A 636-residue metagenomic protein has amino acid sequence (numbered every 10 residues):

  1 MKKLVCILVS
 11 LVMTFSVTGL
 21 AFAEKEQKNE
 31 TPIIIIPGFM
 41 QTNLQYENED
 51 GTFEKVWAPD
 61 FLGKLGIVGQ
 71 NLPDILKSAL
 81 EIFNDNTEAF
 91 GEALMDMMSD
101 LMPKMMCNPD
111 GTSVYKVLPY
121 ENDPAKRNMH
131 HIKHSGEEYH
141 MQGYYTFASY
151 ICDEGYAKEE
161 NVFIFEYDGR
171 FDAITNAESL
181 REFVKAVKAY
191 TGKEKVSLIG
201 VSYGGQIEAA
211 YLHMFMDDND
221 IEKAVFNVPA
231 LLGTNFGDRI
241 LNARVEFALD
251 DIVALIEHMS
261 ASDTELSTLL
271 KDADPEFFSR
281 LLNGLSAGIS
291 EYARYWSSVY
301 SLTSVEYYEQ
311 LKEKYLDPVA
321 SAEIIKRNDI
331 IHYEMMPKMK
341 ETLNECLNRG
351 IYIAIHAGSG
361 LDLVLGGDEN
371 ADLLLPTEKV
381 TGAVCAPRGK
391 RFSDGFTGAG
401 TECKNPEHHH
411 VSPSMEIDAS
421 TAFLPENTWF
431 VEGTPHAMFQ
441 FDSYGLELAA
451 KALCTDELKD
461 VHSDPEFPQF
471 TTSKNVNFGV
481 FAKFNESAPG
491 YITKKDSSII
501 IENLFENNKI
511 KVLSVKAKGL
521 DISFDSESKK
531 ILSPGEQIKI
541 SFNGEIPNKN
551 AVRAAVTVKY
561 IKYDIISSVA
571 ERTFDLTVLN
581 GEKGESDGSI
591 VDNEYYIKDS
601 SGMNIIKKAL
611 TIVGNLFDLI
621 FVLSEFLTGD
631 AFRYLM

Functional and structural regions predicted by a protein language model:
L4-F22: Sec-dependent N-terminal signal peptides of Gram-positive bacterial secreted proteins and lipoproteins
E24-I199, Q206-M259, D362, D372-N485 (+1 more regions): N-terminal non-catalytic accessory region
G155, E160-F163, F171-I174, G288-L373 (+1 more regions): Alpha/beta-hydrolase fold catalytic core
L249-A320: Alpha/beta-hydrolase-fold enzymes
I492-S498, N550-A554: Short, solvent-exposed loop/turn segments enriched in Ser/Thr/Gly
I501-N507: Asparagine-centered strand-capping/turn motif at beta-strand->loop junctions
K516-S528: Short, solvent-exposed loop/linker segments at beta-strand-coil boundaries, enriched for Pro/Gly and Ser/Thr
E536-F542: Short strand-edge motifs at loop-to-beta-strand transitions and within beta-strands of extracellular beta-rich domains
